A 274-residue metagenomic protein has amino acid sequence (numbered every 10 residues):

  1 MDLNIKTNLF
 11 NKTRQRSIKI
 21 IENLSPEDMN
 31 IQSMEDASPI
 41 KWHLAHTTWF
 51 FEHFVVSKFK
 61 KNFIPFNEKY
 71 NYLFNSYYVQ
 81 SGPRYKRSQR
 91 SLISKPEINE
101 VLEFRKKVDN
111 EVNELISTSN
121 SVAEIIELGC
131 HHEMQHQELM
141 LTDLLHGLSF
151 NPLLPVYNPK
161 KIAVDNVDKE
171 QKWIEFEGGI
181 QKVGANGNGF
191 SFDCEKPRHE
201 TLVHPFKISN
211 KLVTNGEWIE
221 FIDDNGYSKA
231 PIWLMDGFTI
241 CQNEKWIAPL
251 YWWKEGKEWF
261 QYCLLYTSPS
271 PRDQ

Functional and structural regions predicted by a protein language model:
M1-D2, Y157: Short, contiguous pre-domain boundary segments
D2-P26: N-terminal regions that are enriched for targeting/export leaders and immediately downstream pro/stem segments
L3-K6, N71-Y77, R84-K106, E111-L115: Aromatic/His-enriched, Gly/Pro-containing loop or helix-boundary segments that lie immediately adjacent to catalytic
T7, Q15, E27-P83, S117-I162 (+10 more regions): Short, contiguous alpha-helical
T13-R16, I20, F50, V108-E111: Amphipathic, well-ordered alpha-helical segments in soluble domains
K172-E177, Q181: An acidic-aromatic substrate-binding cleft motif
I180-Q181, A185-N186, D193-L265: Phosphate-binding active sites in nucleotide-utilizing proteins
Y266-Q274: Single conserved hydrophobic/aromatic residue that forms the stacking wall/gate of nucleotide- or nucleobase-binding
